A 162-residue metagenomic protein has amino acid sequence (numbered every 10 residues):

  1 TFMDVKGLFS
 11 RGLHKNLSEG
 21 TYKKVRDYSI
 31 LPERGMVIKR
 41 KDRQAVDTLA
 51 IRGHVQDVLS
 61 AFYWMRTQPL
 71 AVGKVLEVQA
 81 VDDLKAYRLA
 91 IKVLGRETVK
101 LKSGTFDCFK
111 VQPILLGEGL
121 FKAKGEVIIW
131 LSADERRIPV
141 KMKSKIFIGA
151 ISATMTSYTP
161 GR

Functional and structural regions predicted by a protein language model:
F2-P32, Q68-R162: Acidic, serine/threonine-rich low-complexity disordered tracts
Y22-T67: Hydrophobic, well-structured mid-protein blocks that either form specific transmembrane helices
